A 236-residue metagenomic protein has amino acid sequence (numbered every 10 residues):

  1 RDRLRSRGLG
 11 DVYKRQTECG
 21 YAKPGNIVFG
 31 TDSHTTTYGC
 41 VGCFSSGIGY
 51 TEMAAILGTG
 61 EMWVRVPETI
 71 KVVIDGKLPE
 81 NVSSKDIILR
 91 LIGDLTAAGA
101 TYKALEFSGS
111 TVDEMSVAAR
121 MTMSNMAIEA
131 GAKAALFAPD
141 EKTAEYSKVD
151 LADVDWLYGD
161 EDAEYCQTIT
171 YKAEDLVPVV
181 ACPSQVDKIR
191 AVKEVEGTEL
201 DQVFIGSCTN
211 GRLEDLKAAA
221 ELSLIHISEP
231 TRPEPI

Functional and structural regions predicted by a protein language model:
R1, R7-F29, S33, I87-D94: Anion-binding (especially nucleotide phosphate/pyrophosphate-binding) glycine-rich loop and adjoining beta-alpha core
D2-Y13, I225-I236: Single conserved hydrophobic/aromatic residue that forms the stacking wall/gate of nucleotide- or nucleobase-binding
S6, T31, T122, T209 (+1 more regions): Ser/Thr-centric signal marking residues that sit in or immediately flank functional binding/regulatory motifs
G10, N26-V28, T69-K71, Y102-E106 (+4 more regions): Structural motif
K14-G20, G25, A130-L224: Accessory "access/gating" subregions that flank catalytic or transport cores
T31-A144: Mobile "lid/hinge" segments at catalytic clefts and subdomain interfaces of large enzymes
Y38, R212, P235: Conserved protein kinase catalytic core
